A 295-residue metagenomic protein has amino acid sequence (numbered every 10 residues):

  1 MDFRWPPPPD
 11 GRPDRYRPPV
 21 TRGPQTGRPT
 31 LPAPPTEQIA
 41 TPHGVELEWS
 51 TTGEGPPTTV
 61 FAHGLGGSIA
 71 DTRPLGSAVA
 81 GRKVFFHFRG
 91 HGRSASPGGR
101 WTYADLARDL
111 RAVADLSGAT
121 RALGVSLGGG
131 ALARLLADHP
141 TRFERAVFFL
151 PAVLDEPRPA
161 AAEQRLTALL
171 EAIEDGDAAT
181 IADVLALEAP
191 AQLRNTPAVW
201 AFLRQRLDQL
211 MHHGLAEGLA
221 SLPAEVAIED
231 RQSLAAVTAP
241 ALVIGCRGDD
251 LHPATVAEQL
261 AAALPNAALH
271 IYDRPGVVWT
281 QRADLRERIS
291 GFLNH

Functional and structural regions predicted by a protein language model:
T41-A95: Conserved HGGG/HGGXW glycine-rich cap/lid loop of the alpha/beta-hydrolase fold
F85-L123: Active-site loop/oxyanion-hole signature of alpha/beta-hydrolase fold enzymes
G124-L132: Gly/Ala-rich beta-loop-alpha elbow adjacent to hydrolase catalytic centers
A133-E174: Flexible "cap/lid" loop of the alpha/beta hydrolase fold
P159, D175-A224: Conserved alpha/beta-hydrolase catalytic His-Asp/Glu region
V237, V243-G245: Short beta-strand/loop motif that positions the catalytic acidic residue of the alpha/beta-hydrolase fold
R247-H252: Acidic catalytic loop of the alpha/beta-hydrolase fold
N266-H295: Catalytic active-site module of serine/aspartate enzymes centered on a nucleophile-bearing elbow/loop
